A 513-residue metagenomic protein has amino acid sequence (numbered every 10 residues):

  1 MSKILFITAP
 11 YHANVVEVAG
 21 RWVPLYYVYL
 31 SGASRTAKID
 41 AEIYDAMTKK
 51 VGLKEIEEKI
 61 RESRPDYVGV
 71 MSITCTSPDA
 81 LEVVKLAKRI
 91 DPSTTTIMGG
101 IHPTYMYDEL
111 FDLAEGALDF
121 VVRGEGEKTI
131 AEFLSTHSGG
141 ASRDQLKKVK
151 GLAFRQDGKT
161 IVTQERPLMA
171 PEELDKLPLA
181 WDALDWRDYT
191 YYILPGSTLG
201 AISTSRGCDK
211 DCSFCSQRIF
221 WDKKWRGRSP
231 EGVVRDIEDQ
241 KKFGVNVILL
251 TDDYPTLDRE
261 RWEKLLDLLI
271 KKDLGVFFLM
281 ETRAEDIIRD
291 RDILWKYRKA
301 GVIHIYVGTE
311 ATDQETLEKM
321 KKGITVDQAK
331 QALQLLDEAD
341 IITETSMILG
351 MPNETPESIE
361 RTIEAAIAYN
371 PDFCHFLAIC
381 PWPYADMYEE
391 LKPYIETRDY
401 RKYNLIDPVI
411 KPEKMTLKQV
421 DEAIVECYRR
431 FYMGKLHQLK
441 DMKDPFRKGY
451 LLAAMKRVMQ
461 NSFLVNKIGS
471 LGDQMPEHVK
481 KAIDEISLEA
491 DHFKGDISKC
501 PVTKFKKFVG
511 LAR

Functional and structural regions predicted by a protein language model:
S2-F6, E57, D66, D386-R398 (+1 more regions): Radical SAM enzyme core and accessory elements
I4-L5, P10-A13, V149, R155-T204: N-terminal [4Fe-4S]-dependent radical SAM core
A13-N14, M106-Y107, K210, E260 (+5 more regions): Flexible glycine/acidic-rich beta-alpha junction loops that bind and position SAM and/or redox cofactors in anaerobic
A13-Y27: Glycine- and acidic-residue-enriched helix-capping/strand-helix junction motifs
W22, L179-E344, M351, E357 (+1 more regions): Radical SAM [4Fe-4S] cluster-binding motif and immediate context
A33, A37-P171, A378, Y384: Glycine-rich beta-alpha loop elements in corrinoid/cobalamin-binding modules across cobalamin-dependent enzymes
A33-A37, L86-I90, L113-A117, T136 (+9 more regions): Alpha-helical structural signal in soluble globular domains
E109-K128, L294-H304, R361-F376: Structural recognition of alpha->loop->beta junctions
